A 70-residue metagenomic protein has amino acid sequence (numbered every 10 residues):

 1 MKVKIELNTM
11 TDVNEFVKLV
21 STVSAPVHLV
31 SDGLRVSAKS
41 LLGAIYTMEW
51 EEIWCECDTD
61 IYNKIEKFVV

Functional and structural regions predicted by a protein language model:
M1-L7: Short glycine-/aliphatic-rich beta-strand segments at the starts of folded cytosolic domains
E6, V30-S31: A generic secondary-structure micro-motif detector that highlights 1-2 residue hydrophobic/ambivalent hotspots embedded
M10-V27, L34-W50: Amphipathic alpha-helical interaction surfaces in cytosolic regulatory modules
H28-V30, V70: Conserved short beta-strand edge segments in small beta-sheet-based binding/regulatory domains
D32-G33, D60: Short, ordered loop/turn segments at secondary-structure junctions
I45-V70: C-terminal structural segments of small proteins and small subunits
